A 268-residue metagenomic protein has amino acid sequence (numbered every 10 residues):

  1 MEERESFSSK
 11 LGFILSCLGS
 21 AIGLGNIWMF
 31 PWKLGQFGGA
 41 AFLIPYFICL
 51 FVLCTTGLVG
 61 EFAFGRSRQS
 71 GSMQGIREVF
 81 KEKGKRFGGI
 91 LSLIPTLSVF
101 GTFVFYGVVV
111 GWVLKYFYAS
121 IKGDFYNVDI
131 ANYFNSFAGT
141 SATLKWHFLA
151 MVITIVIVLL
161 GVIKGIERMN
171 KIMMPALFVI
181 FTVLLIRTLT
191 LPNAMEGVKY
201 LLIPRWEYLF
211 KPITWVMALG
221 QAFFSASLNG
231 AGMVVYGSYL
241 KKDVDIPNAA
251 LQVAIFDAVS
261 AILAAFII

Functional and structural regions predicted by a protein language model:
M1-M29, G57-F62, R66-I90, K241-D245: Membrane-interface "cap" regions at the ends of multi-pass membrane proteins
E2-F7, E167, K171-I268: Membrane-embedded translocation segments of transport machinery
E2-S6, K33-F37, S67-L97, G107-I163 (+1 more regions): Inter-helical loop and helix-membrane interface segments of multi-pass membrane transporters/permeases
R4, A41-Y46, R86-L93, V244-V253: Membrane-interface alpha-helices at helix entry/exit sites of multi-pass transporters
S9-C49, E196, G232-G237, N248-L251 (+1 more regions): Transmembrane helix-boundary motif of multi-pass solute transporters/channels
L15-A21, F47-V52, I94-F105, L149-V156 (+2 more regions): Hydrophobic alpha-helical transmembrane segments of multi-pass membrane proteins
G25, P45, L50-F62, M73-Q74 (+2 more regions): Central hydrophobic cores of alpha-helical transmembrane segments in multi-pass inner-membrane proteins across all
C49-L58, I94-K115, A176-L185, F256-F266: Hydrophobic alpha-helical membrane-insertion segments
